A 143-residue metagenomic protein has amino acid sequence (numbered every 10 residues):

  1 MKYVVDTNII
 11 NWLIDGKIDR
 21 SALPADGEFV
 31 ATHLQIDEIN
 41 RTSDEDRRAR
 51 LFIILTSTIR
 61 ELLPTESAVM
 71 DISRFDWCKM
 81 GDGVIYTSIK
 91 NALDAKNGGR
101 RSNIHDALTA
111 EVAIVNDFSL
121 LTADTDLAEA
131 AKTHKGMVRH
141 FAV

Functional and structural regions predicted by a protein language model:
M1-I59: Short, well-structured N-terminal submotif of metal-dependent ribonuclease cores
K2, I36, A110-V143: Acidic, PIN/NYN-like endoribonuclease modules and their adjacent C-terminal/linker elements
I36, L51-T56, Y86-K90, D94 (+1 more regions): Generic detector of well-ordered alpha-helical segments enriched in charged/polar residues, highlighting helical
D37-I39, E66-I72, V143: A short acidic, often aromatic-flanked loop/helix-cap motif at beta-alpha or helix-coil junctions that lines enzyme
S43, E61-L62, S73, H134-G136: Charge-rich, low-complexity amphipathic helices in intrinsically disordered tails/linkers adjacent to domains
S57-T58, V69, A131: Residue-level signal for alpha-helical context at structural boundaries
R60-E66, V138-V143: Short acidic-hydrophobic, aromatic-tinged amphipathic segments that line or gate anion-handling sites
P64-S119, A123-D126: Active-site neighborhoods of divalent-metal-dependent phosphate/nucleic-acid chemistry enzymes
